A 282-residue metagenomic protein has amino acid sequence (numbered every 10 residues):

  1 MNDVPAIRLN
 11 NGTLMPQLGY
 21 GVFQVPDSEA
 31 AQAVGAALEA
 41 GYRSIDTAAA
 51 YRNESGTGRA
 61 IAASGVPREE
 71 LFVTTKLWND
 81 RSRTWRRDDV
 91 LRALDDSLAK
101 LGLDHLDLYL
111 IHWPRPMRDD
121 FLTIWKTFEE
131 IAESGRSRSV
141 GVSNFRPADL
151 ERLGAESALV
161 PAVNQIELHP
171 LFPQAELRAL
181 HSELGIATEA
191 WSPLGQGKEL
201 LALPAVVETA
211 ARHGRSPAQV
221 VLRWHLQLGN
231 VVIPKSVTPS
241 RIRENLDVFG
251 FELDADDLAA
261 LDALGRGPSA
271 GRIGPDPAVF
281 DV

Functional and structural regions predicted by a protein language model:
M1-L71, D281-V282: N-terminal binding-site loop/beta-alpha segment at the start of enzyme catalytic domains that lines or forms
V4, V34, E54, G58-I61 (+6 more regions): Generic structural signal for well-ordered alpha-helices, preferentially at hydrophobic/aromatic core positions
N10, D89-I111, E130-S134, E156 (+1 more regions): CE4/NodB-like, metal-dependent polysaccharide N-deacetylase domain that modifies extracellular/periplasmic N-acetylated
V25-S28, D46-G56, D80-R87, P116-D119 (+2 more regions): Acidic-and-aromatic substrate-binding clefts and catalytic sites of carbohydrate-active enzymes
P26-L38, W85-L101, A148-L150, F172-P173: Short, acidic/polar
Y42, L103-L106, S137, P161: A structural motif
R68-S82, L108-P114, L168: A short, structured active-site edge motif that brings together acidic residues
P114-V282: Beta/alpha (TIM)-barrel catalytic core signal, keyed to glycine-rich beta->alpha loops juxtaposed to Asp/Glu that bind
